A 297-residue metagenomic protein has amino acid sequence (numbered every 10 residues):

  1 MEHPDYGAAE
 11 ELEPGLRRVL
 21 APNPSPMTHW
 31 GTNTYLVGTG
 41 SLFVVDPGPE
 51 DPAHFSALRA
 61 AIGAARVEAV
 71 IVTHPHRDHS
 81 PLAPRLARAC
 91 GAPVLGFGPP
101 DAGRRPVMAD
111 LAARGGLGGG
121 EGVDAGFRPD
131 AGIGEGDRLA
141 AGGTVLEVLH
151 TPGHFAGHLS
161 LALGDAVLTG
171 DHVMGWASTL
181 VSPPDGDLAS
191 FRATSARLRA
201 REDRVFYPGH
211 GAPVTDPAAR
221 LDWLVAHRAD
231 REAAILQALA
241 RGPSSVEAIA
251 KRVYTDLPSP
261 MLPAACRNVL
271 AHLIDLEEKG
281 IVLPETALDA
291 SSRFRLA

Functional and structural regions predicted by a protein language model:
Y6-G63, S160-T169, G175: Conserved beta-strand hairpin/beta-sheet module of binuclear metal-dependent hydrolase folds, prominently
L12, A89-C90, E202: Short, structured coil segments at secondary-structure junctions
G15, L58, H210, I235 (+1 more regions): Residue-level signal for inorganic ion chemistry
W30, P49-A141: Active-site HxH/HxHxD metal-binding segment of metal-dependent hydrolases
L42-F43, V67-I71, A234: Short active-site oxyanion
L42-V44, P49-D51, L111, G120-A131 (+2 more regions): Metallo-beta-lactamase
T73-H79, H154, H158, H210 (+1 more regions): Histidine-centered divalent metal-coordination motifs
Q237-A297: C-terminal regulatory/interaction regions
